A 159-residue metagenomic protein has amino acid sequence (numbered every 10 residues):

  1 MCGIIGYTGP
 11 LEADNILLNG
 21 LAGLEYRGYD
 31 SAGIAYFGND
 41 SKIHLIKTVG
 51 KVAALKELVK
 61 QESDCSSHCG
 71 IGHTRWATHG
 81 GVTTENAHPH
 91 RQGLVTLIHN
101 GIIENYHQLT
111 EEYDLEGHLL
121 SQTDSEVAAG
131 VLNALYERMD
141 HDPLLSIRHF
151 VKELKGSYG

Functional and structural regions predicted by a protein language model:
M1-G159: Conserved short alpha-helical segments that host acidic/polar catalytic motifs at enzyme active sites
